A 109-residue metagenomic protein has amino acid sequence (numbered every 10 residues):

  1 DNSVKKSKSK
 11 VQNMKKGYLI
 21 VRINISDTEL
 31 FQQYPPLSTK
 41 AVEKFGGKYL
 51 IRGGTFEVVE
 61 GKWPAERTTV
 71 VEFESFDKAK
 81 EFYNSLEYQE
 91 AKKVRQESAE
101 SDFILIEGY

Functional and structural regions predicted by a protein language model:
V4-T68, E74-N84, E107-Y109: Short S/T/G/P-rich N-terminal loop/turn motif that feeds into the first structured element of a domain
K80-I104: C-terminal structural segments of small proteins and small subunits
